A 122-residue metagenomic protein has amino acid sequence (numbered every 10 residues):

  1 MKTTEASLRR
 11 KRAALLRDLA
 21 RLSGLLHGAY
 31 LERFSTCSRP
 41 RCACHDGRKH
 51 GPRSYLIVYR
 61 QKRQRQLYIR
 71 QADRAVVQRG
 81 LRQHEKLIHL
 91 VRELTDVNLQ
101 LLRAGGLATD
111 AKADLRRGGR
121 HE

Functional and structural regions predicted by a protein language model:
M1-E122: A positively charged, amphipathic N-terminal helix/segment that binds anionic biomolecules
